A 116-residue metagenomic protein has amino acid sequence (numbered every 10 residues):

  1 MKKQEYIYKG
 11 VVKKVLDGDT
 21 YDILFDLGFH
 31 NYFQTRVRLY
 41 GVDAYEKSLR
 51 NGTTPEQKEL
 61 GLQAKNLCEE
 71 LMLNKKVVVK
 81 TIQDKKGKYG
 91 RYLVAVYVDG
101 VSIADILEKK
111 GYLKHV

Functional and structural regions predicted by a protein language model:
M1-V116: Small beta-barrel nucleic-acid-binding modules, primarily SNase/OB-fold domains and secondarily Tudor-like barrels
